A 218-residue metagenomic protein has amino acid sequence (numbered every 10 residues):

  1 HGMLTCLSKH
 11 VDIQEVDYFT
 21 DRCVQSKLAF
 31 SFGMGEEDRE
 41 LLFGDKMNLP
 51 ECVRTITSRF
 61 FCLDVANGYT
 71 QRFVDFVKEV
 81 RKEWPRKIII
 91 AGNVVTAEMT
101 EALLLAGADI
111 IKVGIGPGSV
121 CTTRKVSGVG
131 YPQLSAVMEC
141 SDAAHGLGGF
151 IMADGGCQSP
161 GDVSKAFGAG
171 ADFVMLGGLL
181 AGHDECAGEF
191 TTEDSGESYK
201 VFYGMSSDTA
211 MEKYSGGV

Functional and structural regions predicted by a protein language model:
H1-F150, G178-H183, G188: Active-site entrance/lid segments in N-terminal catalytic domains of soluble metabolic enzymes
L105-A106, G128-V218: Alpha/beta catalytic cores of nucleotide-metabolism and tRNA/nucleoside-modifying enzymes
